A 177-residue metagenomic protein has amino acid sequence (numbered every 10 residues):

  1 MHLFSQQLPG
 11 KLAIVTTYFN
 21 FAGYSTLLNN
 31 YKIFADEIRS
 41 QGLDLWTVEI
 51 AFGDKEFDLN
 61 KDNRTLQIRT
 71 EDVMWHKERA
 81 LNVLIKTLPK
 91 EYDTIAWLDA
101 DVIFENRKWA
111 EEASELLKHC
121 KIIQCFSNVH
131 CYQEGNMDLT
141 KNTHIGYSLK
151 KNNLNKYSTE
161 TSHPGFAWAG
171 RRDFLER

Functional and structural regions predicted by a protein language model:
M1-D36: N-proximal low-complexity "stem/linker" segments adjacent to membrane-targeting elements
P9-V15, F34-V48, N63-R64, D93: Short loop->beta transition adjacent to catalytic acidic/histidine clusters or analogous donor-positioning motifs
Y18, G23, E37-Q41, V48-D58 (+1 more regions): A conserved acidic beta->alpha catalytic loop
A22-Y24, D54-F57, M74, F104-N106 (+1 more regions): Short catalytic/ligand-binding loop motif for oxyanion handling, primarily in non-cytosolic enzymes, centered on
N30-I33, R79, V83, K108-E112: Alpha-helical elements of Rossmann-like donor-binding domains used by nucleotide-donor carbohydrate transfer enzymes
E49-Y92: Active-site-proximal specificity loops/subdomain of glycosyltransferases
E91-E105: Short beta-strand-to-loop acidic/aromatic patch adjacent to the donor-nucleotide binding site
I103-R177: Conserved catalytic core of nucleotide-sugar-dependent glycosyltransferases
